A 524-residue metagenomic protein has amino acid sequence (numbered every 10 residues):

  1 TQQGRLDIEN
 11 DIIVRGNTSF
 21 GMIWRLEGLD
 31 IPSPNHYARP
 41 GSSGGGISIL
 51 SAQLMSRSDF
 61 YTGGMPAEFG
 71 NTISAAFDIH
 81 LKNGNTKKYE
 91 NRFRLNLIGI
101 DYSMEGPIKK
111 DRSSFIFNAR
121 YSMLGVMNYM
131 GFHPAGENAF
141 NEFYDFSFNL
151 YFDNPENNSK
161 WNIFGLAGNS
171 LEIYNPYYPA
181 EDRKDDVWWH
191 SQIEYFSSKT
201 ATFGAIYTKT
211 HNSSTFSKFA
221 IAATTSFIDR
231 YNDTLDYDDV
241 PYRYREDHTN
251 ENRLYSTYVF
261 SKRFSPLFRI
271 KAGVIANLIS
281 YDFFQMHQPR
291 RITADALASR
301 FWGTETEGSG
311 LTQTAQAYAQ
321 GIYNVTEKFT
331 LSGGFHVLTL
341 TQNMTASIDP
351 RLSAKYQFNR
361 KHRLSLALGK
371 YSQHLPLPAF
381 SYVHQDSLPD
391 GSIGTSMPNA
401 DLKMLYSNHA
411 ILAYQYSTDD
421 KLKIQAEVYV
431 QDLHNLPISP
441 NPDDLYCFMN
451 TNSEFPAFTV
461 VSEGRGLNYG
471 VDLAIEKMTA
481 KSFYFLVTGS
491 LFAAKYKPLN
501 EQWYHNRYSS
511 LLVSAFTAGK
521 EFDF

Functional and structural regions predicted by a protein language model:
T1-M65, A76, K82-N83: Periplasmic N-terminal accessory/gating domains of Gram-negative outer-membrane beta-barrel systems
G44-S48, S56-P66, A75-G106, S114-Y121 (+2 more regions): Short strand-turn segments of transmembrane beta-barrel domains in outer membranes, especially the first one or two
T72, S114-V126, K218-R245, S309-T341 (+2 more regions): Surface-exposed extracellular loop regions of Gram-negative outer-membrane beta-barrel proteins
N91-L95, F117-M123, I163-N169, F219-T225 (+6 more regions): Transmembrane beta-barrel strands of outer-membrane/channel proteins
N96-Y121, A135-N175, Y195-A223, K262-I270 (+1 more regions): Transmembrane beta-barrel wall of Gram-negative outer-membrane proteins
Y195-G204, K209-H211, R245-F329, P456-Y469: Outer-membrane beta-barrel transmembrane domain signature of Gram-negative proteins, especially the mid-to-C-terminal
K218-A222, I228-R230, Q357, D401-A457: Membrane-embedded beta-barrel scaffold of Gram-negative outer-membrane proteins
N324, V430-D432, T451-F524: Gram-negative outer-membrane beta-barrel transporters
